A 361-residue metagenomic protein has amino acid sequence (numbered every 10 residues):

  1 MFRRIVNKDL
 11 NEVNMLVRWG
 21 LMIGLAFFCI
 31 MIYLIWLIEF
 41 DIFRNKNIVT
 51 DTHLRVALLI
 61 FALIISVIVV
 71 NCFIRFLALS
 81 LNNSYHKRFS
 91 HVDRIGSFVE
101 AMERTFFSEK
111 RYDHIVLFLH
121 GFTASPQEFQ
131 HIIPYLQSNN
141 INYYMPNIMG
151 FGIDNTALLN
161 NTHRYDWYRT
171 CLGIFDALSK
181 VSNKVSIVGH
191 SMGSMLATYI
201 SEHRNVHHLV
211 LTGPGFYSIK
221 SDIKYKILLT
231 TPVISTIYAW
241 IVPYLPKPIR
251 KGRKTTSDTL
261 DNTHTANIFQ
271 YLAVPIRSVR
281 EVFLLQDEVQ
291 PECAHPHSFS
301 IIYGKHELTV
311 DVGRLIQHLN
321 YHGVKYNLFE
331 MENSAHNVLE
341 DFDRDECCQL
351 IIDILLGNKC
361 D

Functional and structural regions predicted by a protein language model:
F98-M149, D154: Short, surface-exposed "cap/lid" segments of acyl-processing enzymes
D154-V181, S186: Catalytic nucleophile-loop/oxyanion-hole region of alpha/beta-hydrolase and closely related hydrolase-like folds
G189-G193, A197: Gly/Ala-rich beta-loop-alpha elbow adjacent to hydrolase catalytic centers
V210-D222: Active-site nucleophile loop of the alpha/beta-hydrolase fold
V274-E292: Active-site nucleophile elbow and catalytic-triad environment of alpha/beta-hydrolase enzymes
H295, I301-E307: Short beta-strand/loop motif that positions the catalytic acidic residue of the alpha/beta-hydrolase fold
L308-R314: Conserved alpha/beta-hydrolase "acid-adjacent" motif
S334-D345: Catalytic histidine-centered segment of alpha/beta-hydrolase-like enzymes
